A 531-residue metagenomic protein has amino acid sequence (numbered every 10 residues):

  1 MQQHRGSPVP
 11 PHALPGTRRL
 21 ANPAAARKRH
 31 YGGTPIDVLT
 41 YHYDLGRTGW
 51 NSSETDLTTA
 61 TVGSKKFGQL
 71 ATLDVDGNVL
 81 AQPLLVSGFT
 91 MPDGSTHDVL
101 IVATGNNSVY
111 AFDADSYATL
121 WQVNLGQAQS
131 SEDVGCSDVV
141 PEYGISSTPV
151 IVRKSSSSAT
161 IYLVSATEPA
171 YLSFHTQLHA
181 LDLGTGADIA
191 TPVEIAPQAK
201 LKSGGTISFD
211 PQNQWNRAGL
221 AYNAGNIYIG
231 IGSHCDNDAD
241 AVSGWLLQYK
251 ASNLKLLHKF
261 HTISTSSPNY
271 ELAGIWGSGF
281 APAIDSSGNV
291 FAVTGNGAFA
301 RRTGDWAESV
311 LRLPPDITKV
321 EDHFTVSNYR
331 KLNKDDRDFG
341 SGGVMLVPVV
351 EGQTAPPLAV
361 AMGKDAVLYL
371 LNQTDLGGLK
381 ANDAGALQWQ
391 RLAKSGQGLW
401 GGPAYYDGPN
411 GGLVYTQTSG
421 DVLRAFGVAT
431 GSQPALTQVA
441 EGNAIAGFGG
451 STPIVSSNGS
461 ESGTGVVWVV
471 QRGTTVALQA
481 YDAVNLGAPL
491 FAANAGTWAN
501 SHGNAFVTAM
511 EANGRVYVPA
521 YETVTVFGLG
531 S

Functional and structural regions predicted by a protein language model:
M1-D56: N-terminal zymogen propeptides
H4-G6, L14, Q129, K250 (+2 more regions): Compositionally biased, intrinsically disordered low-complexity segments enriched in polar/proline residues
G32-E351, P356-L379, G396-D407, G412-F426 (+2 more regions): Mobile, glycine-rich extracellular loop/lid and propeptide segments that shape or gate substrate/ligand access
A381-G396, T437-N443, A495-G496: Inter-blade linker and blade-boundary elements of WD-repeat/beta-propeller domains
R424-S456: A beta-strand-loop signature enriched in Asp, Gly, Thr, and Trp that corresponds to the sialidase/neuraminidase Asp-box
T464: Catalytic-face loop-and-helix region of soluble metabolic enzyme cores
